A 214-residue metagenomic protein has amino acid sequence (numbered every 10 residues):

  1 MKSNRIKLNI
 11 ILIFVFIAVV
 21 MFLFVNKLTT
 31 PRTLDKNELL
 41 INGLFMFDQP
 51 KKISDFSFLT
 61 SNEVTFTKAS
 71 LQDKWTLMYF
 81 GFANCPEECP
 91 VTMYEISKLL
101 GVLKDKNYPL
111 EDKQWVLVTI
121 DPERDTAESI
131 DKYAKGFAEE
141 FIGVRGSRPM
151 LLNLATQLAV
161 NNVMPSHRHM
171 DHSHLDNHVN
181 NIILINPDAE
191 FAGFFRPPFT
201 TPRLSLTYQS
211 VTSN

Functional and structural regions predicted by a protein language model:
M1-D55, N214: N-terminal targeting signals for export/organelle localization
I53-S54, T76, V179-N180: Short loop/turn microsegments at loop-to-beta-strand junctions
S61-N62, P187: Short, ordered coil/turn segments that flank beta-strands lining enzyme active or ligand-binding pockets
F66-T92, I96: Short active-site neighborhood of thiol/selenol oxidoreductases, capturing the structured segment around
K74, M93-L117: Conserved helix-turn-beta segment immediately C-terminal to the redox Cys motif in thioredoxin-like folds
T76, D112-E139: Structural alpha/beta surface segment adjacent to cysteine/selenocysteine redox centers across thiol/disulfide enzymes
V116, D131-V179: Short, internal strand/loop/helix patches that form the active-site neighborhood or redox-interaction surface
H167-N214: Thiol-/selenol-based redox modules, centered on thioredoxin-like and closely related oxidoreductase domains
